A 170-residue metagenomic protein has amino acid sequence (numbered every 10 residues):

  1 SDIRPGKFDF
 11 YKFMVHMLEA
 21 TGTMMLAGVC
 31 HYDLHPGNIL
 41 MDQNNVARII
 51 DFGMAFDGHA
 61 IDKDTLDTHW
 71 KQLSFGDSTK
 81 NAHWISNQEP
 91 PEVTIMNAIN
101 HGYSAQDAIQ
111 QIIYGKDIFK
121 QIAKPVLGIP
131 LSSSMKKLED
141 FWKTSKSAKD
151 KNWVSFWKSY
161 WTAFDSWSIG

Functional and structural regions predicted by a protein language model:
S1-K12: Conserved structural core of kinase catalytic domains
V15-L26: Short C-lobe core helix of eukaryotic-like protein kinase catalytic domains
M25-D42: Catalytic-loop of the protein kinase fold
V46-G170: C-lobe/activation-segment region of protein kinase-like
